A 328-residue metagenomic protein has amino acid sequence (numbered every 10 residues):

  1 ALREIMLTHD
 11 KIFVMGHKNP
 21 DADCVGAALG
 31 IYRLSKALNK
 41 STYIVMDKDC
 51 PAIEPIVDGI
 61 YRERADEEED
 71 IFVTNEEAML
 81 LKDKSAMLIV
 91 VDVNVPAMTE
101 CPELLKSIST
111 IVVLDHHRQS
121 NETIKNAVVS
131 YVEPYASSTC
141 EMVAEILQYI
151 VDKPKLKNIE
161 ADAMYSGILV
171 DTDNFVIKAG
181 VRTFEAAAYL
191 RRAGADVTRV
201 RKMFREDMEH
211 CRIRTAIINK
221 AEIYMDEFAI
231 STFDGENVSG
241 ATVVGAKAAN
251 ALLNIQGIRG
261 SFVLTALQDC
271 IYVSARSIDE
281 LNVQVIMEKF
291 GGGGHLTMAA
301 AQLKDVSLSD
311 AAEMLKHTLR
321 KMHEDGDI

Functional and structural regions predicted by a protein language model:
A1-L2, L104-V112, Y135-V143: An acidic intrinsically disordered interaction segment
A1-P20, C24-I71, N75-M87, Y165 (+1 more regions): Hydrophobic helix-and-loop "lid/oligomerization" segment in the mid-to-C-terminal part of catalytic domains
A1-R3, D92-V95, Q148-V151, Y272: Short, motif-level signal for alpha-helix interfacial/capping segments enriched in acidic residues and aromatics/proline
D21, N94, A127-V128, I286: Glycine-rich, flexible loop/turn motifs
G26-A27, P55-G59, C101-E103, T123-N126 (+1 more regions): Short acidic, glycine/serine/threonine-rich loops at helix termini
G30, H116-A187: Short alpha-helices
E68-N126: Active-site cofactor/cluster-binding pocket
D92, S137, V243: Conserved phosphate-coordination/catalytic loops
